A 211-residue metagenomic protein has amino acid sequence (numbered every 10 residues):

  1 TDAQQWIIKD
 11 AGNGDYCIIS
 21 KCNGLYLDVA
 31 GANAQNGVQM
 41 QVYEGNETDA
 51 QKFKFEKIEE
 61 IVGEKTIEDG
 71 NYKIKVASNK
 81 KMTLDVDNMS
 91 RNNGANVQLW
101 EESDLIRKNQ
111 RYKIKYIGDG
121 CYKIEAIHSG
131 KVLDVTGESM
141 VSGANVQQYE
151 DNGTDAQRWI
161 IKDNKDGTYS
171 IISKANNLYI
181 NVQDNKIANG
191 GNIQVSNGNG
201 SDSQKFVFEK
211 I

Functional and structural regions predicted by a protein language model:
T1-I211: Lectin-like carbohydrate-binding module/patch detector with strong preference for beta-trefoil
